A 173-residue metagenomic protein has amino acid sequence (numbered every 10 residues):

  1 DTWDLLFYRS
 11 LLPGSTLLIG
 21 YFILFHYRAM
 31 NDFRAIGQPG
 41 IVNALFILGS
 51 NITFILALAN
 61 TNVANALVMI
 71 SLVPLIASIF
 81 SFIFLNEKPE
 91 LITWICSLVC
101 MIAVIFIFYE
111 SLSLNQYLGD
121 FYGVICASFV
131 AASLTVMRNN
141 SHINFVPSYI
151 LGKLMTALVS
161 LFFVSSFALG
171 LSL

Functional and structural regions predicted by a protein language model:
D1-L5, I52-M69, F145-P147: Structural motif at transmembrane-helix junctions in multi-pass transporters
D1-T2, R28-M30, A59, I105-L118 (+1 more regions): Membrane-interface helix termini and inter-helical loops of multi-pass transporters
T2, G14-L17, F22, A77-S78 (+1 more regions): Transmembrane alpha-helical segments that form core, pore/gating elements of small-molecule transporters/exporters
L5, R9, A57, I83-L85 (+3 more regions): Hydrophobic/aromatic residues within transmembrane alpha-helices of multi-pass small-molecule transporters
F7-L12, Q38, V42-L45, L72 (+4 more regions): Hydrophobic residues within alpha-helical transmembrane segments of multi-pass solute transporters/permease subunits
T16, F54-L56, V73-I95, I105 (+1 more regions): C-terminal transmembrane-helix exit sites in multi-pass transporters
L17, P89-Y109, C126-V130, A157: Hydrophobic transmembrane alpha-helices of multi-pass small-molecule transport proteins
A29-T53, L118-C126, L161, G170-L173: Loop-to-transmembrane-helix transition segments
